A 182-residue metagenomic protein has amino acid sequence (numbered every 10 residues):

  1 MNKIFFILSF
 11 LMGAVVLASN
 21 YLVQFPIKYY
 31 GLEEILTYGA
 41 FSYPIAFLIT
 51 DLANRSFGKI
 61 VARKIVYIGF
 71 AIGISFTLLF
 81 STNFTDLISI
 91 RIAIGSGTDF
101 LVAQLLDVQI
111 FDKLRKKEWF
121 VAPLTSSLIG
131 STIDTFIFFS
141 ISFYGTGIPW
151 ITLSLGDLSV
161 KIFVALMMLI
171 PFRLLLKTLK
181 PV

Functional and structural regions predicted by a protein language model:
M1-I60: Hydrophobic transmembrane alpha-helices
F5-S9, V61-A71, E118-T125: Cytoplasmic-side transmembrane-helix entry/capping segments in multi-pass membrane proteins
V15, Q24, A46, T50 (+5 more regions): Alpha-helical transmembrane segments of polytopic integral membrane proteins, especially the permease/helical cores
V16-Q24, T77-F84, F138, S142 (+2 more regions): Structural signal for membrane-spanning alpha-helices in multi-pass inner-membrane proteins, emphasizing helix cores
Q24-E33, N83-I88, T146-L153: Membrane-interface helix termini and inter-helical loops of multi-pass transporters
I49-A53, L78-D86, L105-I110: Membrane-helix exit/interface motif
I72-F100: Helix-adjacent hinge/juxtasegments
I90-V182: Membrane-embedded alpha-helical hairpins and interfacial helices in multi-pass inner-membrane proteins
